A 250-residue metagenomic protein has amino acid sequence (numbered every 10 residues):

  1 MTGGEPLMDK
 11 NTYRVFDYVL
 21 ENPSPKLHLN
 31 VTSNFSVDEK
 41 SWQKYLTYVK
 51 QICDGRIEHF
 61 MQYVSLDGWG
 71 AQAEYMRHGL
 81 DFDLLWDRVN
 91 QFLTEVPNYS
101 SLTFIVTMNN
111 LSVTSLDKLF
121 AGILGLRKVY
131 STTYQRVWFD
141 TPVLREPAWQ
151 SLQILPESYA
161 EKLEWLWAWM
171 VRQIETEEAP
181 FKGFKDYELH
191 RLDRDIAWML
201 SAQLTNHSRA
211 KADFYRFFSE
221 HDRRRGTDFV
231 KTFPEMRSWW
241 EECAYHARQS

Functional and structural regions predicted by a protein language model:
M1-N11, N22-K44, I52-D87, S101-N110 (+1 more regions): Core AdoMet radical
R14-D17, K44-L46, R77-G79, D117-F120: Short, glycine/charged-enriched secondary-structure capping and boundary segments
V15, L85-R88, F92, L119: Alpha-helical packing segments of well-folded alpha/beta enzyme cores
V19-L20, L46-I57, L93-V96, R127-Y130: Acidic (Asp/Glu)-rich catalytic clusters
K44, Q72, K162-W165, R191 (+2 more regions): Exposed alpha-helical structural elements
M108-T114, S131-L166, L189-L192: Flexible glycine/acidic-rich beta-alpha junction loops that bind and position SAM and/or redox cofactors in anaerobic
N110-R127: Catalytic cores of alpha/beta
R172-S250: Radical SAM enzyme core and accessory elements
